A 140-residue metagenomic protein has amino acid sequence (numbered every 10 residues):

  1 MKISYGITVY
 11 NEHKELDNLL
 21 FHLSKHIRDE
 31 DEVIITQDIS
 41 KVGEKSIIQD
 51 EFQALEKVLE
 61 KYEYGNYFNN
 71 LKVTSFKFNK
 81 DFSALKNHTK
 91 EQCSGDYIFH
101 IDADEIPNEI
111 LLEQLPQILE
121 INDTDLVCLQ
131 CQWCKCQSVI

Functional and structural regions predicted by a protein language model:
I3-E12, L19, H26, T36: A conserved hydrophobic helix/loop-capping motif in glycosyltransferases and polysaccharide synthases
D17-S24, E91: Amphipathic, non-transmembrane alpha-helical secondary structure
F21, N87-H88, E113: Active-site phosphate/pyrophosphate- and oxyanion-stabilizing loops and adjacent acidic/basic residues in soluble
F21-S75: Acidic donor-binding segment of Leloir-type glycosyltransferases
D38, I101-D102, I110: Active-site acidic Asp-centered loop
F76-C93: Glycine-rich, basic loop-to-helix element that forms the pyrophosphate-binding segment of sugar-nucleotide handling
I98: Short aromatic/hydrophobic "clamp" motif used to bind/position activated sugar donors
I106, I110-V139: Conserved donor NDP-sugar-binding/catalytic core segment of glycosyltransferases
